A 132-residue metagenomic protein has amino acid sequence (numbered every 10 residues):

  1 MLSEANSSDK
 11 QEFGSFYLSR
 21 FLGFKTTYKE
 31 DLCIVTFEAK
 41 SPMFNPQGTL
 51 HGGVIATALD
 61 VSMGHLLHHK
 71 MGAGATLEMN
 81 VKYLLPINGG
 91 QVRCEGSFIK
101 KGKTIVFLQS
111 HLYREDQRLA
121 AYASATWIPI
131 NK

Functional and structural regions predicted by a protein language model:
M1-K132: Terminal targeting signals and extreme-terminal segments of soluble enzymes
